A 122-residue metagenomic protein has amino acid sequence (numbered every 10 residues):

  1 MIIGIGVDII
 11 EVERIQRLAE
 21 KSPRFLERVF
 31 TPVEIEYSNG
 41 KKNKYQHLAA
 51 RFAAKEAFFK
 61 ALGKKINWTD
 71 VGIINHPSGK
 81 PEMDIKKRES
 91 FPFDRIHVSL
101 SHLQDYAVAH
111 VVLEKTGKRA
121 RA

Functional and structural regions predicted by a protein language model:
M1-A122: Core catalytic alpha/beta fold that binds nucleotide/phospho-ligands
